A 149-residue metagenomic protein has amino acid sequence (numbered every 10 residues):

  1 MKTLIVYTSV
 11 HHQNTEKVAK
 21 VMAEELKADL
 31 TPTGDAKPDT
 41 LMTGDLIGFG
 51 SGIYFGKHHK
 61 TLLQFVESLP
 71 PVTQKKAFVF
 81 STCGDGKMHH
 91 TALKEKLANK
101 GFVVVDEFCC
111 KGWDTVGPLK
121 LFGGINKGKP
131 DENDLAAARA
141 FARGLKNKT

Functional and structural regions predicted by a protein language model:
T3-V6, V10, E16-K17, V21-D29 (+3 more regions): FMN-binding flavodoxin-like domain, especially the glycine-rich phosphate-binding loop
K27-P38: A short beta-strand-loop structural module common to alpha/beta enzyme folds
